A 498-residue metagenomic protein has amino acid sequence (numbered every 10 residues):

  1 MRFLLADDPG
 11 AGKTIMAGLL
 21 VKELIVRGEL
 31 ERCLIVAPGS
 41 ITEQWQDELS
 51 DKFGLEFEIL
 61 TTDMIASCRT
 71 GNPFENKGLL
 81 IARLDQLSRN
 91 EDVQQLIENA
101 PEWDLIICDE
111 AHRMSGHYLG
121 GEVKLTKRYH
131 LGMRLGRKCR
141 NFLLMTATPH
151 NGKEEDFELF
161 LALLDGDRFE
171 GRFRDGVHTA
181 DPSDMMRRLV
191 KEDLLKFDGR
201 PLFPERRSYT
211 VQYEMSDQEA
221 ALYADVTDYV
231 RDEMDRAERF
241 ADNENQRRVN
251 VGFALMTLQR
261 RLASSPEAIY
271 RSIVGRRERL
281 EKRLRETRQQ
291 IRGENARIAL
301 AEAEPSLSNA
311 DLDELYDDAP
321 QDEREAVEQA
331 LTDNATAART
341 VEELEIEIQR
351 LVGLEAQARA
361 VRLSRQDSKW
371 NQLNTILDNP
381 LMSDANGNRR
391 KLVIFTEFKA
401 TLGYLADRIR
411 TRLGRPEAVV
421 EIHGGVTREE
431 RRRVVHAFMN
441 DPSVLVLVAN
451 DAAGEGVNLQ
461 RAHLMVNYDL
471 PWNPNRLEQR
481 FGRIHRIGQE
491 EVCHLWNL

Functional and structural regions predicted by a protein language model:
M1-A6: Conserved pre-motif I regulatory segment
D8, D109-E110, Y468: Walker B catalytic acidic pair
K13-G18, K22-R137, R168-M185, G424-N440: SF2 helicase/translocase NTPase motor core, specifically the RecA-like lobe 1 inter-motif segment between Walker
M16, L20, D156, Q372: Hydrophobic positions on the alpha1 helix immediately C-terminal to the Walker A/P-loop
V21, I25, E29, P204-R206 (+4 more regions): Conserved Helicase C-terminal RecA-like lobe
N76, L80-W103, S115-H150, E155-E304: Inter-lobe coupling linker of SF2 helicases/translocases
D156-L159, V457-D469, H494-N497: A short beta-strand element within the Helicase C-terminal
I484-L498: Conserved segment of the helicase C-terminal RecA-like domain
